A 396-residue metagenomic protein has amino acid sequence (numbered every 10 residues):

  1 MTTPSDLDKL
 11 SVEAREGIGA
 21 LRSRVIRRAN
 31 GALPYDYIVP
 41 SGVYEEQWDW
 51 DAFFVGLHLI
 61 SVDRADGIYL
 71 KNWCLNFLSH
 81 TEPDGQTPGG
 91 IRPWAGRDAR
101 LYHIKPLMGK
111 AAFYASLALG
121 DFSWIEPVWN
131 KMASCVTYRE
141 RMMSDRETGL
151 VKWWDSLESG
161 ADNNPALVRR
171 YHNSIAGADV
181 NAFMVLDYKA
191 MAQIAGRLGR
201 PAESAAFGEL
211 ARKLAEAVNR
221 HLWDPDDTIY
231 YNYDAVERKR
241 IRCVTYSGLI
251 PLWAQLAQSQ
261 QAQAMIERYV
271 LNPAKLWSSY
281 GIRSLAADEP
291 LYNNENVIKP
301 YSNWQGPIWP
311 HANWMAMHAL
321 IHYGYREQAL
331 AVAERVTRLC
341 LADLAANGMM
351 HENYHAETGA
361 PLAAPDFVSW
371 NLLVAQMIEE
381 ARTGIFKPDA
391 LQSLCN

Functional and structural regions predicted by a protein language model:
T2-Q47, N72-D98, S144-A176, E216-I308 (+1 more regions): Extended glycan-interaction surfaces of carbohydrate-active proteins
D6-G17, A65-S79, D121-R141, F183 (+5 more regions): Extended, well-ordered alpha-helical scaffold segments
E45-A52, G56-D155, N181, P307-Y323 (+3 more regions): Aromatic-rich carbohydrate-recognition surfaces in CAZymes
V55, M184, I298-K299: A general structural signal for short secondary-structure boundary/capping elements
H172-L186, E203-A206, L210, C243 (+1 more regions): Short, contiguous, pocket-lining structural segments that sit at or immediately flank catalytic/ligand-binding sites
